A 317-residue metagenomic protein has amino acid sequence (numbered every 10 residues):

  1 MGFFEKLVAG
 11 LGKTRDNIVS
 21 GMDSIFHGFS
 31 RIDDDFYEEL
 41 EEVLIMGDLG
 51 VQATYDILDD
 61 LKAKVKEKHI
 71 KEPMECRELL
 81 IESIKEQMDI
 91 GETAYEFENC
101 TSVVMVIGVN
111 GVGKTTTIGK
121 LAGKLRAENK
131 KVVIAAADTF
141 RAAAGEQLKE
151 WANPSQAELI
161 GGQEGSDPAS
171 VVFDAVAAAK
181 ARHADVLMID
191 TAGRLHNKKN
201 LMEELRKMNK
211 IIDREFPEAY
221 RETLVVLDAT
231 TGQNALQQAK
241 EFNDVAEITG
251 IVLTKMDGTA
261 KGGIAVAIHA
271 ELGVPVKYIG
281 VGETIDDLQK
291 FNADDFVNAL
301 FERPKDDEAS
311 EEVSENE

Functional and structural regions predicted by a protein language model:
M1-A94, N99-V106, L121-G123, A127 (+3 more regions): Non-catalytic terminal/linker segments enriched in charged/polar, low-complexity residues
H27, K85-E317: P-loop/Walker A NTP-binding module and the surrounding RecA-like catalytic core of P-loop NTPases
